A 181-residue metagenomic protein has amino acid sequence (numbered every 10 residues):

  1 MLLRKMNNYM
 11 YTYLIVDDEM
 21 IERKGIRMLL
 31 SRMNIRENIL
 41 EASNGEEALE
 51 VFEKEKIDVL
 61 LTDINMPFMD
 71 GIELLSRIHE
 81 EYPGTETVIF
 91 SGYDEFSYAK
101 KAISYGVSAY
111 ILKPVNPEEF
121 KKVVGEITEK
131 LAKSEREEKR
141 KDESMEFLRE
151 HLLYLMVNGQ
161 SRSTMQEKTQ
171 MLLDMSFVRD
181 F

Functional and structural regions predicted by a protein language model:
D17, D63: Active-site residues of response regulator receiver
M20-L40: Two-component/phosphorelay signaling modules centered on CheY-like receiver
E41-E50, G71: Helix N-cap/capping motif at the beta->alpha junctions
L49, E73, D94-A109: Alpha4 helix (beta4-alpha4-beta5 surface) of REC/receiver domains from two-component response regulators
E50, I72-P83: Short amphipathic alpha-helix used as the core "switch/output" element in two-component signaling
M66: Receiver (REC) domain active-site loop signature in two-component systems and cognate sites in sensor histidine kinases
I103, A109, V115-F181: Interdomain helical linkers/hinges and coiled-coil/dimerization scaffolds that transmit conformational signals
